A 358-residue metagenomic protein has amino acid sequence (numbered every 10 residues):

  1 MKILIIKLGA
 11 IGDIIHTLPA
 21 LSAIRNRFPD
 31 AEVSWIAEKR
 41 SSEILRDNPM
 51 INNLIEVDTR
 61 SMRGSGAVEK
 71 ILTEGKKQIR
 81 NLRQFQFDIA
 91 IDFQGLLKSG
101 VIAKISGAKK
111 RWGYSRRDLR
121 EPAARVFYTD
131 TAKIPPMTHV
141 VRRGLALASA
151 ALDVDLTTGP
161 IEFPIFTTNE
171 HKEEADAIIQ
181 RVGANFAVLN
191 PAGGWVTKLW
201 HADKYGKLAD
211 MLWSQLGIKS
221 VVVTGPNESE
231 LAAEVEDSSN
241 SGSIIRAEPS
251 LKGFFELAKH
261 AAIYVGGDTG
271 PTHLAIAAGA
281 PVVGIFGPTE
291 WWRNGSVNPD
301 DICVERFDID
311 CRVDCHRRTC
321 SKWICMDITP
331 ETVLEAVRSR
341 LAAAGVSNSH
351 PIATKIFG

Functional and structural regions predicted by a protein language model:
M1-G358: Catalytic machinery of carbohydrate-active enzymes, primarily nucleotide-sugar-dependent glycosyltransferases
